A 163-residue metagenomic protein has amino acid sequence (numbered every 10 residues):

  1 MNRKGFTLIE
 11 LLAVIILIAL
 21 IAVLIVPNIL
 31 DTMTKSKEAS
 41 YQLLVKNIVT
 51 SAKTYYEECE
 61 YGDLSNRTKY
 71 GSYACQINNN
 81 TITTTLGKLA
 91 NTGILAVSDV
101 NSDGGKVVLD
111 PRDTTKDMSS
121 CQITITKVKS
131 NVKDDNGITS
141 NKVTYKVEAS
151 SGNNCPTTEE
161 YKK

Functional and structural regions predicted by a protein language model:
N2-I29: N-terminal single-pass transmembrane signal-anchor helix
N28-T50: Aliphatic-rich helix starts adjacent to a transmembrane/signal segment
V45-D63: N-terminal alpha-helical signal peptides/signal-anchor transmembrane segments
L64-K133: Extracellular/periplasmic head regions of type IV pilus-like filament subunits
D113-K163: Short, surface-exposed interaction loops/tails
